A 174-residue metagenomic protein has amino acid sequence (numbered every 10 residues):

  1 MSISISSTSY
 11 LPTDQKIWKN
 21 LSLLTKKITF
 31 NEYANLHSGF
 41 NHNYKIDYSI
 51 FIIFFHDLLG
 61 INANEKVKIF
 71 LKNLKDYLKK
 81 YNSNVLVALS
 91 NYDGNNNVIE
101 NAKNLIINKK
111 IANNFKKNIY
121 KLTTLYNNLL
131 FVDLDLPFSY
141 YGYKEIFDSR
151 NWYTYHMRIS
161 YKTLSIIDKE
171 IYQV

Functional and structural regions predicted by a protein language model:
M1-N35, N41: Serine-esterase "nucleophile elbow" of acetyl-processing enzymes
D14-W18, G60-N62, N96-K103, G142-K144: A short acidic (Asp/Glu
I17, E145-V174: Histidine-centered active-site loop/cap adjacent to the catalytic His in serine esterases/O-acetyl transfer systems
H37-I69, S90-N101: Oxyanion-hole/transition-state-stabilizing segment in secreted/luminal serine hydrolases and related acyltransferases
A63-D76, I107-I119: Well-ordered, non-membrane alpha-helical segments in soluble/globular domains
Y77-V85: A short helix->loop->beta-strand "cap" motif at the edges of active sites that frequently abuts
N91, N127-K144: Acidic carboxylate-rich catalytic motifs and surrounding loops in phosphoryl-/glycosyl-chemistry enzymes
N97-V132, L164: Substrate-gating cap/lid alpha-helix
